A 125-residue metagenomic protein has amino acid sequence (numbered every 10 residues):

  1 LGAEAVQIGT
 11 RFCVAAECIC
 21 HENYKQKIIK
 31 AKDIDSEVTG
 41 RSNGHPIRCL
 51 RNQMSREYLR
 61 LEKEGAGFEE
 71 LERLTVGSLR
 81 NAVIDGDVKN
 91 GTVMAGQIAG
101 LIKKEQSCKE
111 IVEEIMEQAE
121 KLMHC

Functional and structural regions predicted by a protein language model:
L1-C125: Conserved active-site-proximal phosphate/metal-binding subdomains
